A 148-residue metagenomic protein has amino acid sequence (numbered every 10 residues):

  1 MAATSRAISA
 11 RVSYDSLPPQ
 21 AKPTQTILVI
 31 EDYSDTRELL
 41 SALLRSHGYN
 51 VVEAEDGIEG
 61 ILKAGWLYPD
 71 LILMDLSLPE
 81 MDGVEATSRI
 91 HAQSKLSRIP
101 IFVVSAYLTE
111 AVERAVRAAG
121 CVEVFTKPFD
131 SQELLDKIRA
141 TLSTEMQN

Functional and structural regions predicted by a protein language model:
M1-L28, Q132-N148: Non-catalytic signal-transmission and effector/linker regions of two-component phosphorelay proteins
E31: Conserved acidic carboxylate
E38-S46: Charged docking surfaces used in two-component/phosphorelay signaling
G48-E55, K63: Short hydrophobic/Thr-rich beta-strand motif most characteristic of the beta2 strand and flanking loop of CheY-like
L67-L73, L78: Active-site beta3 strand of CheY-like receiver
P79, S97, T109: The feature encodes the CheY-like receiver
